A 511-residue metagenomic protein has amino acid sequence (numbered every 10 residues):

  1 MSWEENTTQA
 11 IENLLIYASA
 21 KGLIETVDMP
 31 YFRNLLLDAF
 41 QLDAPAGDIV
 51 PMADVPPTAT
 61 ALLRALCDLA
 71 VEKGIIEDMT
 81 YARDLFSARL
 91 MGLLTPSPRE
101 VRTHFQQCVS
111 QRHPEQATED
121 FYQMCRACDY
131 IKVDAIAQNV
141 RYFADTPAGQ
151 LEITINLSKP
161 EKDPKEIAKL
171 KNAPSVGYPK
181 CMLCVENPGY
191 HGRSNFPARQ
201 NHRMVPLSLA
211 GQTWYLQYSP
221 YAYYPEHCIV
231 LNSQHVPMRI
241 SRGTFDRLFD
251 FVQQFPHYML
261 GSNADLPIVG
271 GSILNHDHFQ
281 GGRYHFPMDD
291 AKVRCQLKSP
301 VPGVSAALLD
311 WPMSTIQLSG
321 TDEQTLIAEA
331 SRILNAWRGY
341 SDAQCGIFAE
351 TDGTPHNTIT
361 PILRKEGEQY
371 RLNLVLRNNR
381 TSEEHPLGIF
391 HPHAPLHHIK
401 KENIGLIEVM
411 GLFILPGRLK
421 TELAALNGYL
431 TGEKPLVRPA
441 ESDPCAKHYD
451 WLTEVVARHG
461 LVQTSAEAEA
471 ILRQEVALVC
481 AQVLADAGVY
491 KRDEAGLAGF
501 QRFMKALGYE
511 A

Functional and structural regions predicted by a protein language model:
M1-V230, Q234-P237, D310-P312, I327-A330 (+1 more regions): Active-site microenvironments that recognize anionic phosphate/pyrophosphate groups
N201-R203, S233-Y258: Helical scaffold of the NTase/Pol beta-like nucleotidyltransferase catalytic core
W214-S219, T244-V252, K298-V304: Structured alpha-helical segments in the cores of large, soluble enzyme domains
L216, L260, D277-F279: Hydrophobic faces of well-ordered beta-strands that scaffold small-molecule active sites in alpha/beta enzyme cores
P225-H227, N232, G270-F286, V375: Histidine-centered divalent-metal-coordination microenvironment in nucleic-acid enzymes
R247-F251, R332, V479: Amphipathic alpha-helical segments that form well-ordered structural scaffolds and often line/cohere around active
V252-S272, G281-I333, R338-S341: Catalytic or ion-translocation cores adjacent to nucleophile or general acid/base/metal-coordination motifs in diverse
P267-N275, D352-T358: Beta-rich nucleic-acid/ligand-interaction surfaces
